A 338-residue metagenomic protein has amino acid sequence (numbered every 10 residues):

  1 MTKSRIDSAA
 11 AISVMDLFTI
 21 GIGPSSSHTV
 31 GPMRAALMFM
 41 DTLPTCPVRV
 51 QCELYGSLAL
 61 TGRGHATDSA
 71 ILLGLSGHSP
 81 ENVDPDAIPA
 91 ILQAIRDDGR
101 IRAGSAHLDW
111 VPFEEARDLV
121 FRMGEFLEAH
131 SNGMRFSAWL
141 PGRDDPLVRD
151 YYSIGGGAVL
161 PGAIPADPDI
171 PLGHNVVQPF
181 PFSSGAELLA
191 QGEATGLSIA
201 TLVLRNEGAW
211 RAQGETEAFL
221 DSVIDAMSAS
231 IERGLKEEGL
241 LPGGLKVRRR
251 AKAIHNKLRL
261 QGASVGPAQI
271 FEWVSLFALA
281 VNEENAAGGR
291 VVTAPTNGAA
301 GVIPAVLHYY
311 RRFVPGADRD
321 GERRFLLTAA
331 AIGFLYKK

Functional and structural regions predicted by a protein language model:
T2-G23: An N-terminal structural lobe/cap that precedes and organizes the functional/catalytic core across diverse proteins
L17-S26, Y55-T61, A286-N297: A short glycine/serine-rich beta->alpha loop
S27-T42, P304-G316: Alpha-helical support elements that line or immediately flank enzyme active sites and cofactor-binding pockets
T45, F126-H130, E283-N285: Solvent-exposed alpha-helices and their adjacent loops that cap or buttress functional pockets in soluble metabolic
V48-I101, G321-K338: A structural-propensity feature for long, helix-poor, extended segments
P80-A263: C-terminal regulatory domains involved in ligand/effector binding and gene-expression control
R211-K338: Accessory "access/gating" subregions that flank catalytic or transport cores
